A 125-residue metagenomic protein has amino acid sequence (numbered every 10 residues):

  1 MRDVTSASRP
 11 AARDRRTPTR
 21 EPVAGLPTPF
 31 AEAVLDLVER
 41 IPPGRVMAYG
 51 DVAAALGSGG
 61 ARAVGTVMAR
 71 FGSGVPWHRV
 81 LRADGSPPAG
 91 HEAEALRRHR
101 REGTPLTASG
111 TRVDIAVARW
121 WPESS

Functional and structural regions predicted by a protein language model:
R2-S125: Nucleic acid-binding interface residues in structured DNA/RNA-binding domains, emphasizing the DNA-engaging scaffolds
